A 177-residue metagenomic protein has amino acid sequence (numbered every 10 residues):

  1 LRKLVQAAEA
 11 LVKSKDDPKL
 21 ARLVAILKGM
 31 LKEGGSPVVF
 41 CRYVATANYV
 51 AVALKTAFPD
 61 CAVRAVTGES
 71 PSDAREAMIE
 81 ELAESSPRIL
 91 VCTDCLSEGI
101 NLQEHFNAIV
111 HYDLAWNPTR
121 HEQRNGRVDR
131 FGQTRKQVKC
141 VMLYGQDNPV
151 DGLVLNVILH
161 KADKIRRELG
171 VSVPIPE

Functional and structural regions predicted by a protein language model:
L1-R88: Conserved Helicase C-terminal RecA-like lobe
V44-T46, S70-S72, L96-E98, L114-P118 (+2 more regions): Conserved nucleotide-binding/hydrolysis micro-motifs of P-loop NTPases
N48, L90-N107, N125-T134: SF2 helicase motor core recognition
Y49-A53, N101, R120: Phosphate- and divalent-cation-binding pockets in alpha/beta enzyme and binding domains that engage nucleotide-derived
N101-L114, Q123, K139-M142: A short beta-strand element within the Helicase C-terminal
N117-C140, I158: Conserved SF2 helicase motif VI
R135-E177: C-terminal accessory region of SF2 helicases/translocases
